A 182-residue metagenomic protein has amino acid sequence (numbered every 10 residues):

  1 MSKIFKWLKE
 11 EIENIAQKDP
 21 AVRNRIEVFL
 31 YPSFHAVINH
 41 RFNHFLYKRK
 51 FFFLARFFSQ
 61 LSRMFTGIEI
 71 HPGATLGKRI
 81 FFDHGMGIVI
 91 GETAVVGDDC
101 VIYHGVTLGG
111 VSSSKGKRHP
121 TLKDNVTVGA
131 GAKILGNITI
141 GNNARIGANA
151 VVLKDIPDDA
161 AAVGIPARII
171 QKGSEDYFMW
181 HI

Functional and structural regions predicted by a protein language model:
M1-K18, F81, G97-V101, G105 (+4 more regions): Soluble, non-transmembrane catalytic domains of enzymes that act on hydrophobic metabolites at membranes
M1-T66, Y177-I182: Terminal amphipathic alpha-helical/low-complexity segments used for targeting or macromolecular assembly
S33, I38-R41, A74, I80 (+3 more regions): Solvent-exposed, flexible loop/coil residues
L54, F58, V101, V111-S112: Extended, non-globular alpha-helical segments
T66, H71-P72, G77-K78, D83-E92 (+10 more regions): Left-handed beta-helix
